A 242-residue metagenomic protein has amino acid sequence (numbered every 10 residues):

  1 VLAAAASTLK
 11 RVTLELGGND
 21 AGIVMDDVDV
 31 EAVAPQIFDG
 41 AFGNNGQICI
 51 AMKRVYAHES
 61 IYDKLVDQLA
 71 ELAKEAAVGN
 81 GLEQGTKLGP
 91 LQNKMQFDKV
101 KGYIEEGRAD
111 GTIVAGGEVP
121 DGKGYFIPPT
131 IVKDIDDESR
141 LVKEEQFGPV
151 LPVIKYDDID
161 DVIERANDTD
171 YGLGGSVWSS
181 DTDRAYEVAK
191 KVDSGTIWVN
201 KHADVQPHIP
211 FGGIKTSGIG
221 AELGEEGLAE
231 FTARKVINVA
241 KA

Functional and structural regions predicted by a protein language model:
V1-D136, V199: ALDH superfamily catalytic-core signature
I23, A77-V78, I104, V119 (+1 more regions): Conserved C-terminal structural/oligomerization subdomain of aldehyde/semialdehyde dehydrogenase
